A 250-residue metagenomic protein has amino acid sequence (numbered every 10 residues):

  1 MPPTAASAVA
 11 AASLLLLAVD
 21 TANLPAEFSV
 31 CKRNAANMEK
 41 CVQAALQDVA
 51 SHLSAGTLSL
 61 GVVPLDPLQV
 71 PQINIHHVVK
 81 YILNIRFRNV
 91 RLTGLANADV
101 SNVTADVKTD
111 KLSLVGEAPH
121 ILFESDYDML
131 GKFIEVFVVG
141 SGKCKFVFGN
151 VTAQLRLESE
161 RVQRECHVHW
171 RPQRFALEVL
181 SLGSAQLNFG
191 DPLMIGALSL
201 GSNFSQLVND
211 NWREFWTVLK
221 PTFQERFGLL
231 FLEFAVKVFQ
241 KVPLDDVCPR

Functional and structural regions predicted by a protein language model:
M1-T4, C248-R250: A positional/structural detector of protein chain ends, strongest at the extreme C-terminus and weakly at the extreme
P3-A22: Cleavable N-terminal signal peptides of Sec/SRP-targeted secreted and luminal proteins
D20, P25, L232-R250: C-terminal helix/juxtamembrane-tail motif
N23-S184: Hydrophobic-cavity lipid-handling domains and compact docking modules
V42-L53, T57, V208-W212, W216 (+1 more regions): Sec/Tat-exported extracytoplasmic proteins
A98, L187, S205-Q206, V242-D245: Flexible, active-site-adjacent loop/turn segments at secondary-structure boundaries
G149, L219, D245-P249: Alpha-helix boundary/capping detector
R171-Q224: Extended amphipathic ligand-handling, pore-lining, and cofactor/metal-binding catalytic surfaces
